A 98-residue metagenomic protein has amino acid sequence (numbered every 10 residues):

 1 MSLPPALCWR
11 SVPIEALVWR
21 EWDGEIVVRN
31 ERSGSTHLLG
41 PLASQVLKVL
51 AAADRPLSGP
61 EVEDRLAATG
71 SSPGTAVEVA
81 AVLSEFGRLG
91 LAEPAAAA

Functional and structural regions predicted by a protein language model:
M1-L50, A95-A97: Acidic, low-complexity/disordered tracts enriched in E/D and polar residues
R32-A98: Long, charge-rich, low-complexity alpha-helical segments
